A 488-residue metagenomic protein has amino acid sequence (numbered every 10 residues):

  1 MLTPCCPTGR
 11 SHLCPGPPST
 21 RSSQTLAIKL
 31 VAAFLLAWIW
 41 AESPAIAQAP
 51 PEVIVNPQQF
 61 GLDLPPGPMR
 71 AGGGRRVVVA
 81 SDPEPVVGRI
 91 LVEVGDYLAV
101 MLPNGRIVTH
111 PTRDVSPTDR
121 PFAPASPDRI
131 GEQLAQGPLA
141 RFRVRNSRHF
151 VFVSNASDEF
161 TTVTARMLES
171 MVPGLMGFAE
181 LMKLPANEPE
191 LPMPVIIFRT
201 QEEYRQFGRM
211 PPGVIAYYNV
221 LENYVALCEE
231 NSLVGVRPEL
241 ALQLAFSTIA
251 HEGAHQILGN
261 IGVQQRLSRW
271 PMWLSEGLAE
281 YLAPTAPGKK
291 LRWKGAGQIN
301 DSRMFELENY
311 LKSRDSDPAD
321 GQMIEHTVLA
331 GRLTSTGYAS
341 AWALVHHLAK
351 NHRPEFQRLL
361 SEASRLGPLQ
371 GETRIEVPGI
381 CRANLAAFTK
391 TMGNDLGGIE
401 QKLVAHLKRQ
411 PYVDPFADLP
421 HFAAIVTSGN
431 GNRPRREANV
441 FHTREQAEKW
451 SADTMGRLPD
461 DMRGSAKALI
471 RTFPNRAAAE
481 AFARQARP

Functional and structural regions predicted by a protein language model:
M1-L26: N-terminal secretory signal peptides that target proteins for export/translocation
L26-A33: Sec-dependent signal peptide recognition, specifically the positively charged N-region followed immediately by
A37-A45: C-terminal segment of classical bacterial N-terminal signal peptides
A47-K183: Compositionally biased alpha-helical segments
E52, G61-D63, G67-G74, R332 (+1 more regions): Beta/coil-rich, acidic/histidine-enriched accessory regions frequently appended to metallopeptidases
P138, A216-E230, A241-L244, R266-P434: Acidic/His/Gly-enriched intrinsically disordered linker/tail segments that often contain short helix/coil "MoRF-like"
L139-P271, P368-T373, G379-A383: Juxtacatalytic substrate-recognition/specificity segment
